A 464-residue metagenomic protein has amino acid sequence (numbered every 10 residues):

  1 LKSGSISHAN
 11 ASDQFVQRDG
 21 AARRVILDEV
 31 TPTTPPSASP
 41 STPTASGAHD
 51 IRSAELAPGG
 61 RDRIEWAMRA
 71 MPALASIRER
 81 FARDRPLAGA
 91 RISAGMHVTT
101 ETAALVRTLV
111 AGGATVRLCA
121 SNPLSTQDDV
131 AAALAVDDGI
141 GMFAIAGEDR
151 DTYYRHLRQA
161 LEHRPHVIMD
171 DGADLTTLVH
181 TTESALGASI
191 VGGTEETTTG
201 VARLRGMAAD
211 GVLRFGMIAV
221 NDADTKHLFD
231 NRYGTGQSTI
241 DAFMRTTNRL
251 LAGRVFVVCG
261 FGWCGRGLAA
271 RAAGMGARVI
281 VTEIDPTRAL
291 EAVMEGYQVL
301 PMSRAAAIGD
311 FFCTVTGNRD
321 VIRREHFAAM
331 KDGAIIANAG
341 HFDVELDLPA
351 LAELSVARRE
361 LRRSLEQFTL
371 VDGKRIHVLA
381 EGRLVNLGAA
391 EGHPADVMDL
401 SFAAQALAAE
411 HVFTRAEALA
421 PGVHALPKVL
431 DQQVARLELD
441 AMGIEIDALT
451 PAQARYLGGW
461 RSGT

Functional and structural regions predicted by a protein language model:
A9-A11, V16, G20: Short hydrophobic alpha-helical segments enriched in small aliphatic residues
P43-L87, A120-R254: Glycine/serine-rich phosphate-binding loop and adjoining beta1-alpha1 elements at the start of nucleotide-handling
S46-G47, P58-A73, L87-R91, G95 (+5 more regions): Adenosine-phosphate binding glycine-rich loop
M96-R107, G113, D230, G234-I308 (+1 more regions): Glycine-rich phosphate/diphosphate-binding loop of Rossmann-like nucleotide-binding domains
A114-T126, I280-T282: Short internal beta-strands
E162, H166-M169, A173, Y297-L351 (+1 more regions): Rossmann-like NAD(P)-binding element
A185-T198, A328-F368, H377, L457: ADP-ribose/adenylate-binding Rossmann-like module
